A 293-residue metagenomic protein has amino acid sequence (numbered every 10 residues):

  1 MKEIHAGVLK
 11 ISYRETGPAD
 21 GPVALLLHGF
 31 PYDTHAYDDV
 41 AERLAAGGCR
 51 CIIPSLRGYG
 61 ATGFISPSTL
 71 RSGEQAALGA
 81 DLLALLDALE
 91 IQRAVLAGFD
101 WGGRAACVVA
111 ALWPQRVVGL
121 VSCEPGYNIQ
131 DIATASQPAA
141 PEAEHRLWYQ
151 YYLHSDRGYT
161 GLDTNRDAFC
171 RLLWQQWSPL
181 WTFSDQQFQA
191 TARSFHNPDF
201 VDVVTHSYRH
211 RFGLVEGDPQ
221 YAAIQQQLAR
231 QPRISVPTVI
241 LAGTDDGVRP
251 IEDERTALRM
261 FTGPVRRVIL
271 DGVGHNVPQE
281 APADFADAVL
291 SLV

Functional and structural regions predicted by a protein language model:
M1-A24, A46-C49, I91, Q226 (+2 more regions): Alpha/beta-hydrolase fold catalytic core
K10-I11, V23, Y59-R93, A97 (+1 more regions): Flexible "cap/lid" subdomain of the alpha/beta-hydrolase fold that forms the substrate-access gate
R14-F64: Conserved HGGG/HGGXW glycine-rich cap/lid loop of the alpha/beta-hydrolase fold
G29, F200, P250, E280-A281: Active-site helix-initiating loop/hinge in glycosyltransferases
V40, V109, A288-L292: Hydrophobic residues on the short alpha-helix immediately C-terminal to a glycine-rich phosphate/catalytic loop
G79, T205, P282-L290: Short, amphipathic alpha-helical "lid/cap" segments that border enzyme active or binding sites
R267-V273: Short glycine-rich catalytic loops that host catalytic nucleophiles or stabilize transition states across multiple
V273-A281: Catalytic histidine-centered segment of alpha/beta-hydrolase-like enzymes
